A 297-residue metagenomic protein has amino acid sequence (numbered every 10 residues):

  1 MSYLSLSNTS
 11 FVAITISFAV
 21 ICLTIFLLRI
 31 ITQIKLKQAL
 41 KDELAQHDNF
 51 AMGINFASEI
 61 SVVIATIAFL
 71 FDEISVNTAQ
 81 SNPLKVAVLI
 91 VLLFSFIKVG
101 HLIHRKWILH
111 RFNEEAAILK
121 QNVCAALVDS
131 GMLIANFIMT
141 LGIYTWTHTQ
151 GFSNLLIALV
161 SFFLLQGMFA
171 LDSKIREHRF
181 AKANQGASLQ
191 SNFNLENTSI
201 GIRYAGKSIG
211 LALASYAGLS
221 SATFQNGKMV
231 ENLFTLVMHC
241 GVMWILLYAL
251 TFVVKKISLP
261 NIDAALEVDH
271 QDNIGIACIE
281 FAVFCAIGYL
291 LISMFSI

Functional and structural regions predicted by a protein language model:
L6-L23, Q80-I97, Q150-A170, E231-L247: Alpha-helical transmembrane segments
F26-Q46, R179-K182: Membrane-interface helix-loop junction between the first two transmembrane segments
K41-N55, N113-V128, A187-R203, A264-I279: Membrane-interface segments at loop-to-transmembrane junctions
D48, A79-V88, H104-S130, T145-L156: Membrane-interface helix-loop-helix junctions at boundaries between adjacent transmembrane segments
V62-K85, N136-A158, I209-T235, I287-I297: Alpha-helical transmembrane segments and their membrane-interface junctions in multi-pass membrane proteins
L89-A116, L164-Q190, V237-A265: Alpha-helical transmembrane segments and their immediate juxtamembrane interface regions
A125-G227: Generic multipass alpha-helical transmembrane bundles of integral membrane proteins
N273-M294: Final/C-terminal transmembrane alpha-helix of multipass membrane proteins
